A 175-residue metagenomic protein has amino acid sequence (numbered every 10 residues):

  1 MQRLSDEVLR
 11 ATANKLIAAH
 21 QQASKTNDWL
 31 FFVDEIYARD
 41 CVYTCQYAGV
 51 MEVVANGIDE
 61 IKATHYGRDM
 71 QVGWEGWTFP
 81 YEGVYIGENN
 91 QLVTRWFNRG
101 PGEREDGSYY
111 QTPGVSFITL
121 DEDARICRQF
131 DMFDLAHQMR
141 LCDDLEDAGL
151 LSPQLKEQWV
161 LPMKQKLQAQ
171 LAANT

Functional and structural regions predicted by a protein language model:
M1-F31, E35, R39, G149 (+1 more regions): Short, low-complexity N-terminal intrinsically disordered segments enriched in polar/charged residues
R3-S5, Q71-T175: A beta-strand edge to alpha-helix "cap/lid" segment located at domain peripheries
R10-A11, W29-L92: A solvent-exposed, acidic/Ser-Thr-rich amphipathic alpha-helical stretch
A13-H20, S24, Y37, I61 (+3 more regions): Hydrophobic alpha-helical core bundles mediating ligand binding, dimerization, or RNAP-core interactions
N14-K25, E52-A55, Q71-E75, C127 (+1 more regions): Short, mixed-charge, low-aromatic patches
